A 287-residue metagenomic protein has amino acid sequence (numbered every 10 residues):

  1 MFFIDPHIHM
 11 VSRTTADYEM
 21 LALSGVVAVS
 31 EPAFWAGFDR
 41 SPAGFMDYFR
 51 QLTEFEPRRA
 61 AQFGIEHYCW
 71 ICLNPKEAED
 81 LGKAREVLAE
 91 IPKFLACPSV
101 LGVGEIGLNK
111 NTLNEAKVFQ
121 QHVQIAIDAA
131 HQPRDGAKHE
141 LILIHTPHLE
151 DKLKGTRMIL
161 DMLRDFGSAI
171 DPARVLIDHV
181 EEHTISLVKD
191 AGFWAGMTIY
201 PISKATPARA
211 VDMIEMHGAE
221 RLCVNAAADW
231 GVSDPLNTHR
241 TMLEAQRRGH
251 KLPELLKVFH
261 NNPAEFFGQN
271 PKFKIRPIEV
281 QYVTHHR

Functional and structural regions predicted by a protein language model:
M1-H139, R157-M162, H179, H183: Mid-domain alpha/beta scaffold segments of enzyme catalytic cores
P6, I71, G104, I144 (+2 more regions): Active-site flanking residues adjacent to catalytic metal/cofactor-binding acidic residues
T14-Y18, K152-M162, I185-A191, A205-E215 (+3 more regions): Histidine/acidic-residue-rich catalytic or RNA/ligand-binding cores of hydrolases and nuclease-related proteins
A33-G37, I199-K204, A228-D229: Short, acidic/turn-prone active-site loops that include or flank metal/cofactor- and phosphate-binding residues
A60-F63, D135-A137, D165-D171, H217-G218 (+1 more regions): Short helix-capping segments at alpha-helix termini
Q120-D212, C223: Catalytic pocket-lining loop regions of alpha/beta-barrel enzymes, especially the amidohydrolase/enolase/GH5 lineages
A219-L236, L255: Short acidic/histidine-rich active-site segments
H239-R287: Mid-to-C-terminal alpha-helical segments outside catalytic/metal-binding sites
